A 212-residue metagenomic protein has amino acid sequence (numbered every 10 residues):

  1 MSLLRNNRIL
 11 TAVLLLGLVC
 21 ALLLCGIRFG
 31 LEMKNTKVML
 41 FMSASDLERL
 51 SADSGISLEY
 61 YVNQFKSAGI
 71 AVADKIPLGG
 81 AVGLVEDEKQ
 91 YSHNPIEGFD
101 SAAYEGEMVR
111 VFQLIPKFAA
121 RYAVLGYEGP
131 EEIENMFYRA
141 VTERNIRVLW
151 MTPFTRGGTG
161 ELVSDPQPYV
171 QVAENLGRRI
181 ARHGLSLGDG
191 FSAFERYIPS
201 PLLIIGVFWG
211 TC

Functional and structural regions predicted by a protein language model:
M1-D46, A71: Hydrophobic secretory-pathway targeting helix
L15-C20, R196-C212: Selective detector of the "anchor" transmembrane alpha-helix that sits immediately C-terminal
L31-Y197: Soluble extramembrane regions of membrane proteins in the secretory/endomembrane system
